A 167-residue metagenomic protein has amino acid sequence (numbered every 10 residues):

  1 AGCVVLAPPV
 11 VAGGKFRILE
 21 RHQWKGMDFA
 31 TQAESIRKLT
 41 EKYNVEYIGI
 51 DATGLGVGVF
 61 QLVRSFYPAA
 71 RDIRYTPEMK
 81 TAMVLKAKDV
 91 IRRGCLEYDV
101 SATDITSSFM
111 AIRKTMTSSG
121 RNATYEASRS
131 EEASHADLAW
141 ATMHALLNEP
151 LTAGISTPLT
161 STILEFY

Functional and structural regions predicted by a protein language model:
A1-P77, T81, L85, C95-Y167: RNase H-like, metal-dependent nuclease domains and their acidic two-metal-ion catalytic environment used
V90: Extracytoplasmic
